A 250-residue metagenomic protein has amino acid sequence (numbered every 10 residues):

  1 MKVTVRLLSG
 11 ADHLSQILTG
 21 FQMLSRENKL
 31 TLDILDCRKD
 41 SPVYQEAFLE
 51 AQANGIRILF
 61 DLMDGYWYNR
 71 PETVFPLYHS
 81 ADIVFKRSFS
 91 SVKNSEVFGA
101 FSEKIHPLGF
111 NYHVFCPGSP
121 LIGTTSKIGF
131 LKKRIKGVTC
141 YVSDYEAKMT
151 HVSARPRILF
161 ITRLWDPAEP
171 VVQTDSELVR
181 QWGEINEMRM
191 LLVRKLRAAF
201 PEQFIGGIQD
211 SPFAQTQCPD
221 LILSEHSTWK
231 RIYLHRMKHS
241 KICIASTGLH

Functional and structural regions predicted by a protein language model:
M1-T73, T162, P167, V171-G207 (+1 more regions): N-terminal pre-catalytic "stem/leader" segment of glycosyltransferase-like enzymes
R6, F60-L62, K86-R87, I161 (+2 more regions): Short His-Asn-centered micro-motif
N28-L32, H79, E103, K238: Structured loop/turn residues at beta-strand edges in well-structured enzyme cores
D40-S41, V92, H113-C116, P212-T216: A short acidic, often aromatic-flanked loop/helix-cap motif at beta-alpha or helix-coil junctions that lines enzyme
A53-W182: Catalytic core of nucleotide-activated saccharide and alditol-phosphate transferases
P76, R197, M237-K238: Alpha-helix boundary recognition
D175, E187, L191, Q203-H250: Donor nucleotide-activated moiety binding/catalytic core segment of transferases that use nucleotide-activated donors
